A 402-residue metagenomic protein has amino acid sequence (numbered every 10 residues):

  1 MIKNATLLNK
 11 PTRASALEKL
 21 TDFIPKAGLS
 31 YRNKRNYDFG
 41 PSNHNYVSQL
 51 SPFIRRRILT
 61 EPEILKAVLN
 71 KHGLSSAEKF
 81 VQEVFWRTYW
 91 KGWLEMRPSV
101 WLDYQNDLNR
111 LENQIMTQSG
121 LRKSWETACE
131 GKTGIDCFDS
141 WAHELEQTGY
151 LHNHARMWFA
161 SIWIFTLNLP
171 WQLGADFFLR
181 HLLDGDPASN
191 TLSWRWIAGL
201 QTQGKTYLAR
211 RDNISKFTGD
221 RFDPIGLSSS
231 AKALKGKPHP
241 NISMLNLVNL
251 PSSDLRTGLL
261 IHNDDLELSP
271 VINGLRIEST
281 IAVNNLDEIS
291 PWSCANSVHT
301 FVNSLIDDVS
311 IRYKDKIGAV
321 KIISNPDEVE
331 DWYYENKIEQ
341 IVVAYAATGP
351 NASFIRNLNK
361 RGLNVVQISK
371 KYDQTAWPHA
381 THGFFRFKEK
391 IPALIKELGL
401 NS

Functional and structural regions predicted by a protein language model:
M1-Q82, W86, K91-G92, M96-E112 (+4 more regions): Trp/Phe/Arg-rich N-terminal binding region typifying the photolyase-homology
L59-P62, A67, S75-L247, S252-D254: Active-site-proximal binding-pocket segments
